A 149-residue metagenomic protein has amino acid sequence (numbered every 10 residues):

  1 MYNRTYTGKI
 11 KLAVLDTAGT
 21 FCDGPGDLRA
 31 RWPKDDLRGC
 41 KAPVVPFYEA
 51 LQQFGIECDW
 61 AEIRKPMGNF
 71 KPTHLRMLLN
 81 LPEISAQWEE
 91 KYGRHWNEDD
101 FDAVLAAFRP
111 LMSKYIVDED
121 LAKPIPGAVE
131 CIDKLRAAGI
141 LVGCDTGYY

Functional and structural regions predicted by a protein language model:
M1-T5: A short, basic/flexible loop-to-alpha-helix module at the beginning of a structural domain
Y6-E130, R136-L141: N-terminal helical cap/lid subdomain that shapes the substrate entry/recognition surface in HAD-like hydrolases
T146-Y148: Conserved phosphate-coupling serine/threonine residues in phosphotransfer and NTP-handling enzymes
